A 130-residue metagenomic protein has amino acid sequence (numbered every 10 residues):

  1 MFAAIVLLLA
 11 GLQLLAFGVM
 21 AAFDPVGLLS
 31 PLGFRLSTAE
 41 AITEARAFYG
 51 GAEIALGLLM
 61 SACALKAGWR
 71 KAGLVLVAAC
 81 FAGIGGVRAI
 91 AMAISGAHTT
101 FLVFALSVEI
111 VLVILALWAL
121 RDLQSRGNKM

Functional and structural regions predicted by a protein language model:
M1-Q13: Cytosolic juxtamembrane helix and N-cap/initiation of the first transmembrane helix
Q13-E40: Hydrophobic transmembrane helix segments
A16-F17, C80-I90: Aromatic-anchored segments of alpha-helical transmembrane domains
I42-A62, A79-G83, I114: Core segments of alpha-helical transmembrane spans in multipass integral membrane proteins
A47-Y49, H98-L115: Individual transmembrane alpha-helices with interfacial aromatic-anchor signatures
L58-A72: Juxtamembrane helix-break-helix junctions at the cytosolic face of small multi-pass alpha-helical membrane proteins
G86-V103, R121-D122: Membrane-helix boundary connector in multi-pass membrane proteins
V111-M130: Membrane-water interface at the C-terminal end of transmembrane alpha helices
